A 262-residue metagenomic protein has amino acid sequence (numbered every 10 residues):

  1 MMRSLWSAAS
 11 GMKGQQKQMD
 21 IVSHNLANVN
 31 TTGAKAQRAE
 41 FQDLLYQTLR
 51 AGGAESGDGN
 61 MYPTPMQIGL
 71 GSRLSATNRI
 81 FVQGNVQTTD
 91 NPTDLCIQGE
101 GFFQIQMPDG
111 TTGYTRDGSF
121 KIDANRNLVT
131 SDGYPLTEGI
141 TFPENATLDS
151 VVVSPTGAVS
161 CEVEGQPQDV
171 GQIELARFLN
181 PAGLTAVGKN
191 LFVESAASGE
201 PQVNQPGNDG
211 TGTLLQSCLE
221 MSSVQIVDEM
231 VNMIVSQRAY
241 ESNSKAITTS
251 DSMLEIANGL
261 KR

Functional and structural regions predicted by a protein language model:
M1-R262: Amphipathic alpha-helical polymerization modules
